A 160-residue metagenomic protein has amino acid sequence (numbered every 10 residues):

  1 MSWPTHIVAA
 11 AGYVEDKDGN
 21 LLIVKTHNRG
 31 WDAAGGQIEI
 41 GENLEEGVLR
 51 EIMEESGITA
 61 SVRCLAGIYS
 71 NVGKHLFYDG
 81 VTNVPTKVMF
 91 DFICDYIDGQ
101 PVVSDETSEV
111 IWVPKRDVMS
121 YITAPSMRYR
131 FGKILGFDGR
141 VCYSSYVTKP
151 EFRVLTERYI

Functional and structural regions predicted by a protein language model:
M1-L21: Conserved N-terminal beta-strand and adjoining loop/helix that marks the start of the Nudix/MutT-like hydrolase domain
V14-E15, I23, C94, W112: Conserved hydrophobic "DFG−1" position in protein kinase catalytic cores
D16-E54: Conserved Nudix-box catalytic region and its N-terminal flanking loop in Nudix hydrolases and closely related
I38-V62, G73-S126, E157-I160: Unchanged
L65-I68: Residue-level recognition of beta-strand microenvironments
F131-I160: Charged phosphate-binding loop/patch that engages nucleotide di/tri-phosphates or the phosphate backbone of nucleic
